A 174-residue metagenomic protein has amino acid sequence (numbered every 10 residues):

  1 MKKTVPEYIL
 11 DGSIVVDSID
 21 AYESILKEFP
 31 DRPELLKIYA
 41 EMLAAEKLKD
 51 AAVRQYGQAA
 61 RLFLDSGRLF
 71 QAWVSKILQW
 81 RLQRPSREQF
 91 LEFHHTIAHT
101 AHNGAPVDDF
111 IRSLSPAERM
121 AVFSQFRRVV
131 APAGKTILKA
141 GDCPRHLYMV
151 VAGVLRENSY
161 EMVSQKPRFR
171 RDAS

Functional and structural regions predicted by a protein language model:
T4-V5, A21, I25, Y39 (+4 more regions): Structural register within alpha-helical repeat arrays
I9-I19, R32-P33: Helix-turn-helix repeat elements of alpha-solenoid scaffolds
R84-A133, A173: Cyclic nucleotide-binding regulatory module and flanking cytosolic helices
A131, K135-S174: Cyclic nucleotide-binding regulatory domains
